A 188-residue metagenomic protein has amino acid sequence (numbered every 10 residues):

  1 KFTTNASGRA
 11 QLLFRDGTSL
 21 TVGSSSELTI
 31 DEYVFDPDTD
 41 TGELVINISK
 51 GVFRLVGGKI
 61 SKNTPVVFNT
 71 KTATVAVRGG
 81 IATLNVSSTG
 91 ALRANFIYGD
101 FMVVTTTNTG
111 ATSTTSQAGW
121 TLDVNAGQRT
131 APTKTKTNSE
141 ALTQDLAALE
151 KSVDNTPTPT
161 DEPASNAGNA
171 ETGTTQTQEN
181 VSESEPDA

Functional and structural regions predicted by a protein language model:
F2-K71, V75, A94-V103: Short, small-residue-rich packing micro-motifs
R15, G23, T39-E43, T70 (+1 more regions): C-terminal interaction modules
R78-T83: Active-site glycine-rich loop that binds ribose-phosphate moieties when present
